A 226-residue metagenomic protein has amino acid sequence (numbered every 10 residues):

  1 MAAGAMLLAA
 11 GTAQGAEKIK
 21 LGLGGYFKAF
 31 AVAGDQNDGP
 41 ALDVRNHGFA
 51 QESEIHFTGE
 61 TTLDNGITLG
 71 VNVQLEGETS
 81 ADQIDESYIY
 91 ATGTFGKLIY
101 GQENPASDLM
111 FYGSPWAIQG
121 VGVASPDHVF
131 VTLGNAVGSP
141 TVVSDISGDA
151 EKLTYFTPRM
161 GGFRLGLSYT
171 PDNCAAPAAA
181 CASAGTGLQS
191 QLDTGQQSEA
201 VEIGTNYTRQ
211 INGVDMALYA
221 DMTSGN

Functional and structural regions predicted by a protein language model:
M1-A16: Gram-negative bacterial Sec-dependent N-terminal signal peptides
A10, K152, G187-S190: Generic detector of contiguous secondary-structure segments
E17-A33, L42-A175, Q197-E199, N206-N212: Outer membrane beta-barrel
G39-V44, P140, S183-L192: Extracellular loop and loop/strand-boundary signature of outer-membrane beta-barrel proteins
A175, A180-A182: Sequence contexts marking disulfide-bonded cysteines in secreted/extracellular proteins
T186-N226: Extended hydrophobic/aromatic segments used for targeting, binding, or gating
